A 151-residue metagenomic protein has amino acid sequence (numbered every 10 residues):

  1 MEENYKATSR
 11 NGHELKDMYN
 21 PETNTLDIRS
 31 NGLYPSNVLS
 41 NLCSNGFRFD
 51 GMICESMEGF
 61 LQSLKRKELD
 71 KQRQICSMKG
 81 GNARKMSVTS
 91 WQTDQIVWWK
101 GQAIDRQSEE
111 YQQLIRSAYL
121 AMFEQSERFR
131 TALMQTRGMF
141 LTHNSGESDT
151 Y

Functional and structural regions predicted by a protein language model:
M1-Y151: Charged, low-complexity intrinsically disordered segments
